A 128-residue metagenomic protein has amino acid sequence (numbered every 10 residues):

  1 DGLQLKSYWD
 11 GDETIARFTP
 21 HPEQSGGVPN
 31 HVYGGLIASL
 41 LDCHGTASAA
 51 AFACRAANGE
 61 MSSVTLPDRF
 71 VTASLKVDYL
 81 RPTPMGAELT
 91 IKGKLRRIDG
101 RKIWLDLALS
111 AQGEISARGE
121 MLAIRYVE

Functional and structural regions predicted by a protein language model:
D1-P29: Non-catalytic linker/capping segments at the edges of enzyme domains
L3, D12-T14, L66, V71-L75 (+1 more regions): A generic structural signal for short beta-strands and their flanking turns/coil linkers
R17, T46-A50, K94, E120: Residues within alpha-helical segments
F18-P20, Y79, R125: Hydrophobic residues in beta-strands and at strand termini
T19-G45: A short mixed-secondary-structure module that forms the rim of ligand-binding clefts
A47-T90: Hydrophobic beta-strand-centered segment that forms part of the acyl-chain substrate-binding groove
R81-E128: HotDog/MaoC-like acyl-thioester-processing domains
